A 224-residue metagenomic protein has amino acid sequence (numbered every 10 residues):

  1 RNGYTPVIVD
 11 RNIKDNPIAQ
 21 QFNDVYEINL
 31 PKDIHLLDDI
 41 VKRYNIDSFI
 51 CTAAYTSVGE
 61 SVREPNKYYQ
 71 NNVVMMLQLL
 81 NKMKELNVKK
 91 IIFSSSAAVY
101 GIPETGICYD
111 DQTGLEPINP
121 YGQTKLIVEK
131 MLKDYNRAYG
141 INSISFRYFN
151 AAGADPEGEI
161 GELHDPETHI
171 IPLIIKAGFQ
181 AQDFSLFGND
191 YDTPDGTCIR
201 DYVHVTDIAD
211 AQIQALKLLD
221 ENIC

Functional and structural regions predicted by a protein language model:
Y4-I13: Conserved glycine-rich Rossmann-like NAD(P)H-binding loop of the short-chain dehydrogenase/reductase
V9, F49-A53, I91-A97, F146-A151: SDR active-site strand-loop-helix element
D15-F22: Short loop/helix-cap segments at secondary-structure boundaries that form the rim of catalytic
Y26-L30, N189: Cofactor-binding loops of NAD(P)H-dependent oxidoreductases, dominated by short-chain dehydrogenase/reductases
L30-N71: NAD(P)H-binding glycine-rich loop region in Rossmannoid oxidoreductase-like domains and their noncatalytic homologs
I34, V73-N81, T206-A209, I213: Conserved active-site region of classical short-chain dehydrogenase/reductase
R63-Q78, E85, K90, V99-S145 (+2 more regions): Catalytic helix-loop patch of NAD(P)-dependent Rossmann-fold dehydrogenases
A151-A154, P172-T193, R200-C224: Alpha-helical substrate-binding/gating segment
